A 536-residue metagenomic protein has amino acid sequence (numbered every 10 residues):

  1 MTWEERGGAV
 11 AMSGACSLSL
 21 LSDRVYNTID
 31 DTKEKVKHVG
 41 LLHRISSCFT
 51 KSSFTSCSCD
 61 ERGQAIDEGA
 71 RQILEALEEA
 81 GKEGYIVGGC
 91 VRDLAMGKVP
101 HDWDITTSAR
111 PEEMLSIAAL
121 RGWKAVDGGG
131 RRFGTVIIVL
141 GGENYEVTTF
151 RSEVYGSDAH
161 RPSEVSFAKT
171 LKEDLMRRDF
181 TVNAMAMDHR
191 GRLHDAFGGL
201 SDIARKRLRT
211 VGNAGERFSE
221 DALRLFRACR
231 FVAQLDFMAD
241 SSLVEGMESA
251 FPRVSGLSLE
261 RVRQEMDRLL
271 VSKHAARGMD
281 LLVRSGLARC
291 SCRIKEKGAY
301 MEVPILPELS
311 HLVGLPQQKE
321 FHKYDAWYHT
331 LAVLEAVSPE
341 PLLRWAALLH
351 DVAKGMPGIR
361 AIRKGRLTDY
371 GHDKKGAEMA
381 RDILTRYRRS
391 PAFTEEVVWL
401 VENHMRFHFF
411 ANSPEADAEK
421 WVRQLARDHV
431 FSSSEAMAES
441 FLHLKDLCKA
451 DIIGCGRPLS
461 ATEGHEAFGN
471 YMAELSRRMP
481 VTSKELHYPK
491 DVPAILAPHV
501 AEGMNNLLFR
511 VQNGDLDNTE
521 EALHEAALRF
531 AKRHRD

Functional and structural regions predicted by a protein language model:
W3-G8, M12-D536: Catalytic cores of the polymerase beta-like nucleotidyltransferase superfamily and closely associated nucleotide
